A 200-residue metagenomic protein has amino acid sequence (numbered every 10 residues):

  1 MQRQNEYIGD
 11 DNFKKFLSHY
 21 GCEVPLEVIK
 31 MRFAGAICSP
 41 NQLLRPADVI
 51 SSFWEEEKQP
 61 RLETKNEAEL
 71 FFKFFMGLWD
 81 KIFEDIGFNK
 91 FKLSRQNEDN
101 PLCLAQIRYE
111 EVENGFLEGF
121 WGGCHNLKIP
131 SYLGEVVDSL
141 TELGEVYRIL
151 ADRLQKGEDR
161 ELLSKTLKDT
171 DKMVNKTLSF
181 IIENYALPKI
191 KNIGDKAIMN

Functional and structural regions predicted by a protein language model:
M1-E113, F120-N200: Domain-length accessory/inserted modules outside core catalytic folds
